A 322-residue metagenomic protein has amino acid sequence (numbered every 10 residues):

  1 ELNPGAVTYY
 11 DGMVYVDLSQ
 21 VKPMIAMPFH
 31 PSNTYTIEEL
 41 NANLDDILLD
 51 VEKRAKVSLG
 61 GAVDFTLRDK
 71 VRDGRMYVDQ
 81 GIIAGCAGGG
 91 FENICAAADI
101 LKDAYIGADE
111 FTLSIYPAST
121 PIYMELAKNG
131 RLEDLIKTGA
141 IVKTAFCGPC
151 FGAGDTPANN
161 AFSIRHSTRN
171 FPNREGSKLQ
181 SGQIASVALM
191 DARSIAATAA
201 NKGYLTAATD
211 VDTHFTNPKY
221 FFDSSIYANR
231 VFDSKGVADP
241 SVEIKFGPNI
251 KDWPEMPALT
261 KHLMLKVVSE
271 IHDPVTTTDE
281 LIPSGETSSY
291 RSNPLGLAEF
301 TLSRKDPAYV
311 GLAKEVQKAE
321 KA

Functional and structural regions predicted by a protein language model:
E1-A322: Fe-S-dependent hydro-lyases/dehydratases of central metabolism
